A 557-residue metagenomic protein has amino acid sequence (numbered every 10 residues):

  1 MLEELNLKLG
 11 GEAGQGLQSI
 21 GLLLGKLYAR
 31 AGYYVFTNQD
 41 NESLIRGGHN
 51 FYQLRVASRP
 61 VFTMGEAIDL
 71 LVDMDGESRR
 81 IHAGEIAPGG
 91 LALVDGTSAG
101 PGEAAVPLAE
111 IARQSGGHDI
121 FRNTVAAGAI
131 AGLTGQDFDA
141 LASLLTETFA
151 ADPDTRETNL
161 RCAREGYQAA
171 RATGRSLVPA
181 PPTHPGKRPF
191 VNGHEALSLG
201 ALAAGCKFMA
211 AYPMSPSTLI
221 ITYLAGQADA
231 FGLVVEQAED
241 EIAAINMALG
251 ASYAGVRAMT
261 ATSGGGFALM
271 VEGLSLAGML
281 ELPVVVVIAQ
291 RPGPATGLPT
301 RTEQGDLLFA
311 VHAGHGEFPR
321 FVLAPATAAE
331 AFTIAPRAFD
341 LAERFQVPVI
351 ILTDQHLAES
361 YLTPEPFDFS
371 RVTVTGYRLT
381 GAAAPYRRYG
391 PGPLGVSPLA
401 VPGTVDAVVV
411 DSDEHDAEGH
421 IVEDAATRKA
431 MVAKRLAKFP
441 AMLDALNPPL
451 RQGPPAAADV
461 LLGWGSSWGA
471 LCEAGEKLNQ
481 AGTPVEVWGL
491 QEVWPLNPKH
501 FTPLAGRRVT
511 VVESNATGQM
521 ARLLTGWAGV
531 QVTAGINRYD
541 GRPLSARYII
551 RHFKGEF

Functional and structural regions predicted by a protein language model:
M1-A204, F208-A210: Active-site cofactor/cluster-binding pocket
L2-E66, L70-A83, F208, S215-A310 (+2 more regions): Thiamine diphosphate
A13, A109-R113, D119-F121, A127-F149 (+3 more regions): Peripheral docking tails and interdomain loops at the edges of cofactor- or intermediate-handling domains
D73, L93-D95, T262, V285-A289 (+4 more regions): Short beta-strand segments
A83-G89, G278, P366, T502-G506: Short, conserved loop/helix-junction motifs that constitute active-site signature segments in enzyme catalytic cores
I86-A92, L233, V256, L282 (+2 more regions): A short helix->loop->beta-strand "cap" motif at the edges of active sites that frequently abuts
F149, A172-G186, A201-C206, A225-F231 (+4 more regions): Gly-rich Lys/Arg/Thr-decorated short loops/hinges at beta-loop-alpha junctions or inter-strand turns that position
V191-H194, L202, I334, F339-F557: Flexible, low-complexity linker and terminal segments
